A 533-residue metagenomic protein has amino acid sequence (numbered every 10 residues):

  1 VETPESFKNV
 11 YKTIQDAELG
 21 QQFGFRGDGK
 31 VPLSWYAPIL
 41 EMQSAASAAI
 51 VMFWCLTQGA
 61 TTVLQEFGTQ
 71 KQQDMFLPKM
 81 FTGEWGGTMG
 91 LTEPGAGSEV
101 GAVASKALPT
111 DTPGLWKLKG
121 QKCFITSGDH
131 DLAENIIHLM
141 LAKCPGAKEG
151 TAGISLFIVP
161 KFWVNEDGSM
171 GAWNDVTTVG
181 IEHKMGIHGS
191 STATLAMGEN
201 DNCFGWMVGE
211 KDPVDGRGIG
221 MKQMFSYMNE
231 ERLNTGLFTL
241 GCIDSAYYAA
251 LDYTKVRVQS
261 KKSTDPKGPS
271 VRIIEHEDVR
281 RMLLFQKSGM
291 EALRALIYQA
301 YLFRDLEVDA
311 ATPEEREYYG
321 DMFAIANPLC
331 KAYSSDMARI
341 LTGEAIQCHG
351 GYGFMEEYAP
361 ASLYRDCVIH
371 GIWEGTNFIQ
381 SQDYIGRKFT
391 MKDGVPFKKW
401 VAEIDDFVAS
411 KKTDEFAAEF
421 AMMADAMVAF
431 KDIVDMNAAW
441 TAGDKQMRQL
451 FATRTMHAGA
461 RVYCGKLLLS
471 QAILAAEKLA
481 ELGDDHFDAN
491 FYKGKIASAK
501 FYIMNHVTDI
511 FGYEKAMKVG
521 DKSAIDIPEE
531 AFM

Functional and structural regions predicted by a protein language model:
V1-C55, K71, M75, D305 (+2 more regions): Amphipathic, small/basic residue-rich leader segments at the start of a protein or domain
E2-T13, L19-G24, T88-T112, K117 (+5 more regions): Flexible, glycine/threonine-enriched loop-and-boundary segments that flank and lead into catalytic domains of large
P38, M391, D406-M533: C-terminal amphipathic alpha-helical interaction region
M52-Q70, G97: N-terminal glycine-rich flavin-associated loop
A60, T69-Q72, F76, F81 (+2 more regions): A structural-propensity feature for long, helix-poor, extended segments
L115-W173: A short core secondary-structure module
W163-V179, K184, T194-E231, L251-I274 (+1 more regions): A glycine-rich, basic-preceded beta-loop-alpha segment at the flavin cofactor/substrate interface of flavin-utilizing
I187, Q299, E317, D321-A402 (+1 more regions): Alpha-helix capping/hinge segments and adjacent helical runs
